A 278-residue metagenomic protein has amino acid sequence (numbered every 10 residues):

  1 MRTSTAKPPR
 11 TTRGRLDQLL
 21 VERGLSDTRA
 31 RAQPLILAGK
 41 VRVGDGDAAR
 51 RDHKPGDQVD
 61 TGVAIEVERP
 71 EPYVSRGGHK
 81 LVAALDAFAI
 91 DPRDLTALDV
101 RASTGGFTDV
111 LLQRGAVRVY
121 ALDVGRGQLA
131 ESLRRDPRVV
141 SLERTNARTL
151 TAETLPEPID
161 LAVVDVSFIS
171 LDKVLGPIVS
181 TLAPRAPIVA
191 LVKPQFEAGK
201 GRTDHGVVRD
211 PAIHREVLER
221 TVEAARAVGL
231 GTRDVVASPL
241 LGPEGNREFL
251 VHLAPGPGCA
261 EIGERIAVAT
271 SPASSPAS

Functional and structural regions predicted by a protein language model:
G14, V21, A30-I90: S4-like RNA-binding module at protein N-termini
R93-S103: Conserved class I S-adenosyl-L-methionine
T104-G115: Conserved SAM-binding loop of SAM-dependent methyltransferases across substrates and taxa, primarily the Class I
R118-K173: S-adenosyl-L-methionine
D172-V189: A short glycine-rich, Lys/Arg-flanked "PGG" loop and its adjoining helix->strand segment in the class I
P194-D210: Short, glycine-/aromatic-enriched active-site segment of Class I SAM-dependent methyltransferases
I213-V228: Short alpha-helix
R247, H252-S278: Flexible, glycine-/basic-rich loop-and-beta segments that form/coincide with the SAM-dependent methyltransferase
